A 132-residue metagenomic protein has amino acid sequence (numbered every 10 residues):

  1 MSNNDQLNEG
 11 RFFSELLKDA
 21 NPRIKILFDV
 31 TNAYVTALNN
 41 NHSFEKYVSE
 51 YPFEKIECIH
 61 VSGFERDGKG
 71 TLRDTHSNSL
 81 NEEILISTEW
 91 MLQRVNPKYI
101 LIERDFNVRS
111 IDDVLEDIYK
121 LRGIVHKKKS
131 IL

Functional and structural regions predicted by a protein language model:
M1-G10, N32-E45, S110-D112: Active-site glycine- and acidic-residue-rich loops that bind and position anionic ligands or nucleotide-like cofactors
M1-K25: Active-site acidic/histidine proton-transfer and metal-coordination neighborhood in alpha/beta enzyme cores
G10-L17, V48, I56, L85-L92 (+1 more regions): Generic structural signal for well-ordered alpha-helices, preferentially at hydrophobic/aromatic core positions
D19-I24, S87-Y99, K128: A structural motif corresponding to the C-terminal end of an alpha-helix and its immediate exit/capping segment
P22-T36: Short acidic, Gly/Ser-rich segments with clustered Asp/Glu that frequently serve as metal-coordination loops in enzyme
I26-F28, E57-V61, K98-E103: Hydrophobic faces of well-ordered beta-strands that scaffold small-molecule active sites in alpha/beta enzyme cores
T36-N96: Gly/Pro-rich active-site loop or hairpin
R109-I131: C-terminal helical cap(s) of enzyme catalytic domains, especially alpha/beta-barrels
